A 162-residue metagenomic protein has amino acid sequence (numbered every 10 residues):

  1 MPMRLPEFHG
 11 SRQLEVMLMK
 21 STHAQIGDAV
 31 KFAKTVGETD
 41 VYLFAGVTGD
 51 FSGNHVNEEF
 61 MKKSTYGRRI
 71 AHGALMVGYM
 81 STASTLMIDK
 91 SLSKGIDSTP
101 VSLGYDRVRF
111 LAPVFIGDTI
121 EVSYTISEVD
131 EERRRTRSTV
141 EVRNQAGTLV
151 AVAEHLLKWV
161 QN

Functional and structural regions predicted by a protein language model:
M1-M17: N-terminal amphipathic/basic-hydrophobic helices that include classical n-h-c signal peptides and signal-anchor
M3, D40, G73-Y79: Catalytic-loop motifs flanking and including active-site residues across diverse enzymes
L14-A71, Q145, Q161: Catalytic strand-loop segment that frames the active site of acyl-thioester-processing enzymes
M17-A29, F110-N162: HotDog/MaoC-like acyl-thioester-processing domains
F44, F51, Y79-M80, D89: Terminal targeting signals and extreme-terminal segments of soluble enzymes
R68, S81-E121: Hydrophobic beta-strand-centered segment that forms part of the acyl-chain substrate-binding groove
